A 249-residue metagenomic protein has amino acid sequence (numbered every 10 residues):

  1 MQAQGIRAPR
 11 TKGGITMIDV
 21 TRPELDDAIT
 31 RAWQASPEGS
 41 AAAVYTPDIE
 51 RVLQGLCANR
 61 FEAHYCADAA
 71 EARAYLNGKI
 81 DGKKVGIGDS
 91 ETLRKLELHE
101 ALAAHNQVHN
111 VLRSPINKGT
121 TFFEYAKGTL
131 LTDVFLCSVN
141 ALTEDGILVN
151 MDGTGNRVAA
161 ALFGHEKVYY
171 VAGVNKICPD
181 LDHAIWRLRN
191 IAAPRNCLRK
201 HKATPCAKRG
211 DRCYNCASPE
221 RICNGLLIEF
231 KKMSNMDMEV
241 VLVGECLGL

Functional and structural regions predicted by a protein language model:
A3-T16: Short, Lys/Arg-enriched N-terminal segments with co-localized hydrophobic residues within the first ~10-30 amino acids
V20-E62: Generic N-terminal amphipathic, Lys/Arg-enriched alpha-helix
P23-A32, N110-K118, W186, C246-G248: Short N-terminal helix-initiation segments at or just after the protein's N-terminus
A28-Q34, G78-I80, V158, G164-H165: Catalytic cofactor-binding cores of redox enzymes
G39-S40, E62, R113-I116, V168-N175: Flexible, glycine/proline-enriched loop segments at strand-loop-helix junctions that form or flank small-ligand binding
Y45, I49-A126, L131-L136: N-terminal active-site beta-alpha-beta segment that forms phosphate/nucleotide-binding and substrate-recognition loops
L130-L249: Conserved phosphate- and dinucleotide-binding cores of soluble alpha/beta proteins, encompassing both enzyme active
